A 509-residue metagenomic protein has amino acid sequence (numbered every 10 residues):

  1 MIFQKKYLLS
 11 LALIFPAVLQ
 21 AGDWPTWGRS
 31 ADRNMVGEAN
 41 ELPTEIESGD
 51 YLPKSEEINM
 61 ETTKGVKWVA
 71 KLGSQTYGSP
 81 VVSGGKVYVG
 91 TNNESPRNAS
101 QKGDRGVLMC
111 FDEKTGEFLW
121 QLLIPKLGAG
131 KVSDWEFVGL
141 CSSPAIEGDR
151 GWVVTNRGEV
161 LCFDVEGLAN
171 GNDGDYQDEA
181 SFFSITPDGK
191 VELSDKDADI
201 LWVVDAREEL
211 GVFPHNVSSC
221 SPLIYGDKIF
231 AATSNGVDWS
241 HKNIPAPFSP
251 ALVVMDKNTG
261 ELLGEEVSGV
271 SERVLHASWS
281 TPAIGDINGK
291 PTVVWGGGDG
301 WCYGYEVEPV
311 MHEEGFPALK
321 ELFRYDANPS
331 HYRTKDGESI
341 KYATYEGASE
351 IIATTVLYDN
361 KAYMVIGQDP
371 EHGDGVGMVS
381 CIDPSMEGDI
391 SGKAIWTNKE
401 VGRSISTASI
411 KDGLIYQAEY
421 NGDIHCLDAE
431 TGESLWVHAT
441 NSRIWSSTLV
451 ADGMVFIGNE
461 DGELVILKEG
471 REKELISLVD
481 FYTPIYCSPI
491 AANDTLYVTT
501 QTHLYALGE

Functional and structural regions predicted by a protein language model:
M1-I2, I14, L322, D480: Intrinsic disorder/low-structure terminal segments
M1-L9: Bacterial N-terminal signal peptides that target proteins for export
Q4, P16, F183-S184: Compositionally biased, low-structure terminal segments
L11-A12, A39: A periodicity- and composition-biased signal for non-globular, repetitive helical segments
A12-Q20: Hydrophobic h-region of N-terminal signal peptides that target proteins for export in Gram-negative bacteria
A21-E509: Noncatalytic, solvent-exposed loop/strand surfaces of beta-propeller-type extracellular/periplasmic domains
